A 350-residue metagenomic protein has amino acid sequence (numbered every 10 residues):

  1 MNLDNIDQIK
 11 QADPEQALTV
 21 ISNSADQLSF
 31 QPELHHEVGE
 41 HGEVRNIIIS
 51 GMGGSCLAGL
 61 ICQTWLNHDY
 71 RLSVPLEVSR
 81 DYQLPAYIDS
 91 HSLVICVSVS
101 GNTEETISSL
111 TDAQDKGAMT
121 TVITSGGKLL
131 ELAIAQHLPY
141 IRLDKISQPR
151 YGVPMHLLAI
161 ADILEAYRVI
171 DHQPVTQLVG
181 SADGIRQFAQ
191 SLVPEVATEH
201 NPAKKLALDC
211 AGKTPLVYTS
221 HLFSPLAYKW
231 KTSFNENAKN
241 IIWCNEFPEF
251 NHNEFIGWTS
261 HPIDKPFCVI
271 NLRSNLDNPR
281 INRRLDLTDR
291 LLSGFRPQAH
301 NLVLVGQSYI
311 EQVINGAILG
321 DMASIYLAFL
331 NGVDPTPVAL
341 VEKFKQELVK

Functional and structural regions predicted by a protein language model:
L3, A12-H41, P85, S90 (+1 more regions): Conserved, well-structured ligand/cofactor-binding cores
K10-Q16, V20, Q27, P32-G39 (+3 more regions): Active-site phosphate/pyrophosphate-binding segments
G42-Q190, L208, S274-Q298: Glycine-rich phosphate-binding loops that contact phosphosugars or nucleotide phosphates
G54, L222-F223, E249, S274-D277 (+1 more regions): Short, glycine-/Ser/Thr-/acidic-enriched flexible segments
L76-R80, N240-N251, Q298-Q307: A generic structural motif
F255-A339: C-terminal active-site/capping subdomain that shapes the small-molecule cofactor and substrate pocket of enzyme
T336-V349: Short, small/acidic-rich helices and loops at N termini and domain boundaries of DNA replication/processing enzymes
